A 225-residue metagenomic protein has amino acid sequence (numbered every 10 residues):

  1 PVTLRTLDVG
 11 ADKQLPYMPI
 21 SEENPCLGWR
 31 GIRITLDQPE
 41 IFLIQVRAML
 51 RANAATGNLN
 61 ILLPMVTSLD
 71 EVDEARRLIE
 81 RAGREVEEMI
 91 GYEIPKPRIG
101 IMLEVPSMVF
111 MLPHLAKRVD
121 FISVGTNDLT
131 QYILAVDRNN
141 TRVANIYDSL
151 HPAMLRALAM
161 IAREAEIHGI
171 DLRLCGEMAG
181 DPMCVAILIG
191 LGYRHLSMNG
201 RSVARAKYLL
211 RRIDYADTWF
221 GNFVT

Functional and structural regions predicted by a protein language model:
P1-T225: Conserved alpha/beta-domain cores
